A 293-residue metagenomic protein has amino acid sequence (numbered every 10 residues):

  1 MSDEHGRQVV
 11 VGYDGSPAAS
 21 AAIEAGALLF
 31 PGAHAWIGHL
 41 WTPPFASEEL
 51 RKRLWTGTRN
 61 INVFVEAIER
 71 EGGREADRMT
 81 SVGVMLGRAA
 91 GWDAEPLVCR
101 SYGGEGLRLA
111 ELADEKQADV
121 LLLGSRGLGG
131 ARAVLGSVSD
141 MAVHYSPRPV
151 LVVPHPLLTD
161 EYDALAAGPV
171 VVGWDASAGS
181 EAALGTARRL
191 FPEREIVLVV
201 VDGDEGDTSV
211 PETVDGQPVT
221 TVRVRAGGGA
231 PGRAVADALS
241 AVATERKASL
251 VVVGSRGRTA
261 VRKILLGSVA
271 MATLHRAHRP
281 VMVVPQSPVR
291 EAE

Functional and structural regions predicted by a protein language model:
S2-V63, L165-V224, A248-L250: Small/aliphatic-rich secondary-structure junction motif
G6, G104, E111-D114, V120-M141 (+3 more regions): Glycine-rich, Arg-bearing micro-motifs that act as flexible, cationic patches
P31, V138, S146-P147, P192 (+3 more regions): Short, structured coil segments at secondary-structure junctions
R59-R78: A short acidic, glycine-rich active-site loop that binds or catalyzes chemistry on phosphate/adenosine moieties
V98-R108, A226-A238: Charged docking surfaces used in two-component/phosphorelay signaling
L112-D119, V242-A248: Glycine-rich phosphate-binding loop signature in dinucleotide/nucleotide-binding domains
G124-S125, V150-P156, V281-P285: Short beta-strand elements of ligand-binding domains
S139-T159: Short, structured interface segments
